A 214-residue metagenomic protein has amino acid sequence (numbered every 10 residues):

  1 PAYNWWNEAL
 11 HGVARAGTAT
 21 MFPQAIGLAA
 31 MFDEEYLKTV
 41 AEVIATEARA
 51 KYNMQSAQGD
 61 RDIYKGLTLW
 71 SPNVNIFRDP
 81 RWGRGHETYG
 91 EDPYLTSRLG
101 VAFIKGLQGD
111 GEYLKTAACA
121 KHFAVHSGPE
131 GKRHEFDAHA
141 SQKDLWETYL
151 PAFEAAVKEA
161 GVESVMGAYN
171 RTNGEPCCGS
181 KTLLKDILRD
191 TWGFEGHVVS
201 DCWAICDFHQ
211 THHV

Functional and structural regions predicted by a protein language model:
P1-V214: Glycoside hydrolase catalytic-domain context in secreted enzymes
